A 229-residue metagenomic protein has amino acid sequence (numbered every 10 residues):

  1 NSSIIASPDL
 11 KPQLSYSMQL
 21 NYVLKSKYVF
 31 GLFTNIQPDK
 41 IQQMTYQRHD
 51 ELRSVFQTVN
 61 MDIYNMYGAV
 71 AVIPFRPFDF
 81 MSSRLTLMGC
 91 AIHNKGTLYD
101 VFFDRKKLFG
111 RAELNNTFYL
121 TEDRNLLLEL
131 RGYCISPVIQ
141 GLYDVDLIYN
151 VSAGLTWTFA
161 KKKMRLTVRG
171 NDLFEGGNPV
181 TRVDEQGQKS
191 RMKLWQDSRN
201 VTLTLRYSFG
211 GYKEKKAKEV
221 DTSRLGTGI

Functional and structural regions predicted by a protein language model:
N1, T34-N35, I41-H49, N94-F103 (+3 more regions): Outer-membrane beta-barrel translocator domains and adjoining extracellular loop/strand segments of Gram-negative
N1-P8, E185-R191: Short beta-alpha connecting loops at secondary-structure transitions that line or flank enzyme active sites
S3, Q13, L147-I148: Short solvent-exposed loop/turn micro-motifs enriched in small/polar/acidic residues
I5-S7, K11, S17, V29-T86 (+1 more regions): Outer membrane beta-barrel strand-and-loop segments of large Gram-negative receptors, especially TonB-dependent
A6-Q13, E51-S54, N60-M66, N116-Y119 (+2 more regions): Short C-terminal domain-edge/linker segments immediately following a structured domain
Y16, Y22, Y28-I36, L85-A91 (+4 more regions): Transmembrane beta-barrel strands of outer-membrane/channel proteins
L20-L24, T34, I73-D79, F118-L120 (+2 more regions): Residue-level signature of outer-membrane beta-barrel architecture
K106-I229: Conserved C-terminal beta-signal and adjacent last beta-strands/turns of outer-membrane beta-barrel proteins
